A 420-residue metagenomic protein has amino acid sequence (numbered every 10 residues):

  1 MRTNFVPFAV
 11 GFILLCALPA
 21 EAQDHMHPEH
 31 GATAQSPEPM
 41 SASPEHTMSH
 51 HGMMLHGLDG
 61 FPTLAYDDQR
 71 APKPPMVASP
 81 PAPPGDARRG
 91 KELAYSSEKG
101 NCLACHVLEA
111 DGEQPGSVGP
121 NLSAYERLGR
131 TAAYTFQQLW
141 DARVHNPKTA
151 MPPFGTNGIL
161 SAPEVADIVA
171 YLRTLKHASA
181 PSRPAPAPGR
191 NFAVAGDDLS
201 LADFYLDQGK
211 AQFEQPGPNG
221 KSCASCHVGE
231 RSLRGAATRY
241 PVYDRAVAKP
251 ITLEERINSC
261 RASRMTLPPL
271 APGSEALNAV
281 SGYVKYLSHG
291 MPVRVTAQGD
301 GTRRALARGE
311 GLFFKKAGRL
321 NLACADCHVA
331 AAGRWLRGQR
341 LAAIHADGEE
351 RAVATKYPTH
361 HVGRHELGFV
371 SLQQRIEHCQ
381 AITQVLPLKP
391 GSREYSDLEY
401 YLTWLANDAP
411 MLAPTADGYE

Functional and structural regions predicted by a protein language model:
T3-A87, A133-V144, F154-G158, V165-L206 (+7 more regions): Post-cleavage N-terminal segment of exported redox proteins
E92-L108, N121-A124, A133-W140, T149-P153 (+8 more regions): C-type cytochrome heme c attachment motif
L103-W140, F204-D207, P216-A262, A325 (+1 more regions): Gly/Gly-Pro-rich "capping" loops immediately C-terminal to redox-active cysteine motifs in periplasmic/lumenal
G116, A133, K148, A162 (+4 more regions): Non-catalytic, surface-exposed connector residues within folded enzymatic/regulatory domains
S117, N146-T149, G155, A352: Residue-level signal for pocket-adjacent positions within structured domains
K210, P216, K285-G338: Surface-exposed interaction/gating patches
